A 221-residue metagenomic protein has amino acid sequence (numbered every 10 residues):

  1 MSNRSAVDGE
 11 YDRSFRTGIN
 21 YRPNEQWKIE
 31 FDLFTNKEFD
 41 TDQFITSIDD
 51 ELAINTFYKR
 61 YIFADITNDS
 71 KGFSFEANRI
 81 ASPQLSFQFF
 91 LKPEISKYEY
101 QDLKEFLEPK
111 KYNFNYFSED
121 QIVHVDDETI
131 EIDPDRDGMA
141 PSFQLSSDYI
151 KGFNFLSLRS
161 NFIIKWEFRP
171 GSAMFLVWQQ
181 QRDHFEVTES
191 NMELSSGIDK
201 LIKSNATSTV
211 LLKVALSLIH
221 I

Functional and structural regions predicted by a protein language model:
M1-N3, F31-K37, L91-P93, W178-Q180: Transmembrane beta-barrel strands of outer-membrane/channel proteins
S2-S5, Y58-F63, S147-I150, G197-L201: Extracellular loop and loop/strand-boundary signature of outer-membrane beta-barrel proteins
G9-R16, D42-I48, Y100-F106, V187-E193: Outer-membrane beta-barrel translocator domains and adjoining extracellular loop/strand segments of Gram-negative
Y11-R13, T67-K71, L156-S160, A206-V210: Residues that define the transmembrane beta-barrel architecture of outer-membrane proteins
T17-Y21, F75-R79, F89, F162-W166 (+2 more regions): Residues on the lipid-exposed face of transmembrane beta-strands in outer-membrane beta-barrel proteins
Q26-F31, L85-F87, G171-M174: Repeated loop/turn-to-beta-strand initiation elements of outer-membrane beta-barrel proteins
E30-N78: Outer-membrane beta-barrel translocator/channel fold
I219-I221: Conserved small/polar residues in nucleotide/adenosyl-binding loops
